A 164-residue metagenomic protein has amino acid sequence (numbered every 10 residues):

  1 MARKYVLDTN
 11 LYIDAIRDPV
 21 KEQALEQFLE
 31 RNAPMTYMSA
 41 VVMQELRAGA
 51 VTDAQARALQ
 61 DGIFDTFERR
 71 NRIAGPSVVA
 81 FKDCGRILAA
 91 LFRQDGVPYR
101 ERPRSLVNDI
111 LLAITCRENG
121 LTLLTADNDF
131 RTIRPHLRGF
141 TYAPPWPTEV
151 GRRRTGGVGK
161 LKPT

Functional and structural regions predicted by a protein language model:
M1-V42, A48-D65, E149-T164: Short, well-structured N-terminal submotif of metal-dependent ribonuclease cores
A2, A113-T164: Acidic, PIN/NYN-like endoribonuclease modules and their adjacent C-terminal/linker elements
A2-R3, A33-T36, R70-R72, R117-T122: Short active-site oxyanion
D8-T9, L46, C84, C116: Generic structural signal for small/hydrophobic residues in well-ordered secondary structure, especially within
T9, A40, V78, L106-I110 (+1 more regions): Conserved glycosyltransferase catalytic-site signature
D14-I16, G49, C84-I87, I133: Residues that scaffold the ATP/ADP-binding catalytic core of kinase and kinase-like folds
N71-P76, Y142-W146: Short acidic-hydrophobic, aromatic-tinged amphipathic segments that line or gate anion-handling sites
R72-T122, G159-P163: Active-site neighborhoods of divalent-metal-dependent phosphate/nucleic-acid chemistry enzymes
